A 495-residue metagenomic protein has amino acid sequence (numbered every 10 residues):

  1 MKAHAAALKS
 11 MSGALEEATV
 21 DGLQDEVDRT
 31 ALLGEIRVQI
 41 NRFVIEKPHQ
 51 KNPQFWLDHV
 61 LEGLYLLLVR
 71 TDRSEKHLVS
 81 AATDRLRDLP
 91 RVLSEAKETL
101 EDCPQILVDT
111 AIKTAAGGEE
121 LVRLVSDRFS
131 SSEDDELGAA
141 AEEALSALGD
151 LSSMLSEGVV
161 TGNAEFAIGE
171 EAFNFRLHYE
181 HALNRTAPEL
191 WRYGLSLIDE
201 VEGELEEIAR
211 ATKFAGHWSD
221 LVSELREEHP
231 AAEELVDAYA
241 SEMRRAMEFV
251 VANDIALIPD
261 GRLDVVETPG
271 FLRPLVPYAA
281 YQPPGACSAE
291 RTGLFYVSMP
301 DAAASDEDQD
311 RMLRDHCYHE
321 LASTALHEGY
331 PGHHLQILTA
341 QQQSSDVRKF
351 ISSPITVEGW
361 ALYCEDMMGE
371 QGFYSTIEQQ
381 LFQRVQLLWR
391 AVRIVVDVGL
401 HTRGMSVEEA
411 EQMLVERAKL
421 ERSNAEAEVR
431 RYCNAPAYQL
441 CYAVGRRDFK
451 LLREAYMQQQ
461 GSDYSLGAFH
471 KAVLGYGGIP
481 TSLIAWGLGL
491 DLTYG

Functional and structural regions predicted by a protein language model:
M1-G495: N-terminal maturation segment of proteins
